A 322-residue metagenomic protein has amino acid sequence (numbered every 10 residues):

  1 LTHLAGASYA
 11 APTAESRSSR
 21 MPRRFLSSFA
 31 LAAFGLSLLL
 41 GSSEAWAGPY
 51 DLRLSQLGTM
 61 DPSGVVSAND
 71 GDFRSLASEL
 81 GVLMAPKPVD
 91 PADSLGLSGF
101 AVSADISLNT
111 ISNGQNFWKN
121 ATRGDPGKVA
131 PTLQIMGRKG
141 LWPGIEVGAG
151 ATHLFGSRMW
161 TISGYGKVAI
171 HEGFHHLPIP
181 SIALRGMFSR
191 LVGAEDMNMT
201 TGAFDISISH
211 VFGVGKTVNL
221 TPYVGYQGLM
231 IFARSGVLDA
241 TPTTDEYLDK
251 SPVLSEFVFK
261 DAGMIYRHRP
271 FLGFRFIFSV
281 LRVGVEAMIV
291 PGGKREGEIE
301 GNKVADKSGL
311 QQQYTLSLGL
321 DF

Functional and structural regions predicted by a protein language model:
L1-G71: Cleavable N-terminal export/targeting peptides
A47-F174: Transmembrane beta-barrel domains of Gram-negative outer membranes and organellar outer membranes
G48-G81, D93, L108-N113, F117-K119 (+2 more regions): Outer-membrane beta-barrel transmembrane domain signature
G96-S98, K128-L133, R158-I162, N198-F204 (+3 more regions): Residues that define the transmembrane beta-barrel architecture of outer-membrane proteins
V102, G137, W142-G156, I179-R190 (+1 more regions): Transmembrane beta-strand segments that form the barrel wall of outer-membrane beta-barrel proteins
D105-N109, G140, T152, K167-H171 (+4 more regions): Short glycine-rich beta-strand segments
G166, G309-F322: Outer-membrane beta-barrel "beta-signal"
F174-H210: Hydrophobic, well-structured mid-protein blocks that either form specific transmembrane helices
